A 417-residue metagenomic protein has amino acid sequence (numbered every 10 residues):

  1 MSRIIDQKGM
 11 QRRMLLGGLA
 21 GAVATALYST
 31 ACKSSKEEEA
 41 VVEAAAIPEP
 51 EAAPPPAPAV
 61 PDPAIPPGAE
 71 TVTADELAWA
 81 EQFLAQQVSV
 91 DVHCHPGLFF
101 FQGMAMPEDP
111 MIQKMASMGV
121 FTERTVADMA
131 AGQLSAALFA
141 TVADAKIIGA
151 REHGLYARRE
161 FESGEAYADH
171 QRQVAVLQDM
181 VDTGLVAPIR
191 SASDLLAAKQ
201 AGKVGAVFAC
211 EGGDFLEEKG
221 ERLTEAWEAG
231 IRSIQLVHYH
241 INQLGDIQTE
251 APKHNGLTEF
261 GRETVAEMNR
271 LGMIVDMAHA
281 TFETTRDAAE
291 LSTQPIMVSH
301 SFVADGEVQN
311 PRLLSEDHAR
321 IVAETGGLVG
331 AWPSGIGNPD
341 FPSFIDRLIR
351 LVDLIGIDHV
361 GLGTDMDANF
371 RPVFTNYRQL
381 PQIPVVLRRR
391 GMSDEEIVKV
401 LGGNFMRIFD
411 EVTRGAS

Functional and structural regions predicted by a protein language model:
M1-M10, G21-T25: N-terminal secretory signal peptides
Q7, F260, M273, S393-E396: Conserved acidic
Q7-L16, T30: Twin-arginine (Tat) signal peptide motif
M14-T25, E39-P252, V308-L362, D367-S417: N-terminal hydrophobic targeting/anchoring segments and the immediately downstream early-domain regions of hydrolases
Y28-S29, V275: A broad helix-preferring feature
K33-S34: Bacterial signal peptide processing site
E259-R350: Catalytic pocket-lining loop regions of alpha/beta-barrel enzymes, especially the amidohydrolase/enolase/GH5 lineages
